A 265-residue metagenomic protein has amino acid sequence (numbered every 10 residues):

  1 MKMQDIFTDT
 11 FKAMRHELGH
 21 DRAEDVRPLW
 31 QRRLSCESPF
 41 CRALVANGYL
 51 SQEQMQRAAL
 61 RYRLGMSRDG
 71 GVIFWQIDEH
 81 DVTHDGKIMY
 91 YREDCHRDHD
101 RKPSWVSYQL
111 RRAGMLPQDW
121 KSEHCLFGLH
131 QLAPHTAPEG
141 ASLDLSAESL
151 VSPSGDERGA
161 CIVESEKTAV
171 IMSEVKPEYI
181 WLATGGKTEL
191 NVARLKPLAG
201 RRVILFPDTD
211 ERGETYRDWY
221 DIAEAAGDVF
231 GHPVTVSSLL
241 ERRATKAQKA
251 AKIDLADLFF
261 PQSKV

Functional and structural regions predicted by a protein language model:
M1-H84, L145, V151-R158: TOPRIM metal-binding catalytic domain and adjacent DNA-binding surface shared by DnaG-type primases
H16-G19, R33, A43, G48 (+7 more regions): Short, flexible coil/linker elements and helix-boundary hinge sites characteristic of intrinsically disordered
R22-A23, D98, A113, R212: Intrinsically disordered, low-complexity regions enriched in Ser/Pro/Gly/Gln/His and often acidic
Y49, Y62, Y90-Y91, Y108 (+4 more regions): Sequence-level detector for tyrosine residue identity
G65, D94-H99, R243-K246: Low-complexity, polar-biased intrinsically disordered regions enriched in Pro/Ser/Thr/Gly
I73-A199: Phosphate-handling DNA/RNA-contact segment within nucleic-acid enzymes
S154-A160, E166-V265: TOPRIM fold recognition
